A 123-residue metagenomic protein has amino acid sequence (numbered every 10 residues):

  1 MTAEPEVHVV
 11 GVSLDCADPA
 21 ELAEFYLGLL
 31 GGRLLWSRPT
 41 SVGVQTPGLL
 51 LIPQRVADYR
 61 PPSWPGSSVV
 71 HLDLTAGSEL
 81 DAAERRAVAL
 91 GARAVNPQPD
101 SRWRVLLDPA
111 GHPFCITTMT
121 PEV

Functional and structural regions predicted by a protein language model:
M1-W36, Q45-A94, L107-V123: Glyoxalase I/VOC metalloenzyme domain signal
S41, W103-V105: Short hydrophobic/aromatic beta-strand element in the GNAT-like acyltransferase core that lines or flanks the acyl-donor
P99-S101: Short, small/polar residue-rich loop motifs at catalytic or cofactor-binding pockets
